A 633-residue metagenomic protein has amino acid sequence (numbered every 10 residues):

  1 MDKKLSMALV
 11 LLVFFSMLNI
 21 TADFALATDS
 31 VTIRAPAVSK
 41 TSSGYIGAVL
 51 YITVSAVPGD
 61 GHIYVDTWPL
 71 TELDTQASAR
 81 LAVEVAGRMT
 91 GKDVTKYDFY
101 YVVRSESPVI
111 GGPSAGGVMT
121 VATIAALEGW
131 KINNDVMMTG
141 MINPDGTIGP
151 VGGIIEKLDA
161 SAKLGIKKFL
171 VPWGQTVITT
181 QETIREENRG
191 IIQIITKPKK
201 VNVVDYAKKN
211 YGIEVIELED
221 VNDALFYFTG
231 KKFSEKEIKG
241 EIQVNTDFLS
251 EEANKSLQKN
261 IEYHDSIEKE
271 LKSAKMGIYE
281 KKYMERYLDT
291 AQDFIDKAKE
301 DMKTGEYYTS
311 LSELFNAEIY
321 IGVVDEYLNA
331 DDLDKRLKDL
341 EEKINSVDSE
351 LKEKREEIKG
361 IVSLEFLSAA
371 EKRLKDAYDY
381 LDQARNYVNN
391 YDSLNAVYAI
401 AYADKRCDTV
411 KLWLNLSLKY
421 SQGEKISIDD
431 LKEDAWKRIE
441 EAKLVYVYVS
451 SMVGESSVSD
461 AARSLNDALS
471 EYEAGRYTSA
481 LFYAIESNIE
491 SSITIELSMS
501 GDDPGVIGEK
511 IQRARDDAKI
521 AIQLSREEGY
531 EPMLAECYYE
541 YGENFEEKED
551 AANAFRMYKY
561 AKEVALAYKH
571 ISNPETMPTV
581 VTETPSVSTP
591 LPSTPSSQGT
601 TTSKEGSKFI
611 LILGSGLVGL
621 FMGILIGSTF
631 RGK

Functional and structural regions predicted by a protein language model:
M1-L5, R631-K633: Positively charged n-region of N-terminal signal peptides that target proteins for export
K3, A22, S607-F609: Short, basic-rich loop-to-helix N-cap that marks the start of a DNA-contacting helix
K4-F15, I612-G616: Sec-dependent N-terminal signal peptides
V13, L26-L70, A561, L566-S597 (+1 more regions): Extended interaction regions within the primary functional domain
S16-F24: C-terminal segment of classical bacterial N-terminal signal peptides
A25-K299, L311, L328, R336 (+5 more regions): Peripheral, non-AAA+ core regions of ATP-driven protein-machinery
Y211, L218, N222-G632: Long, charged/polar, soluble alpha-helical segments
